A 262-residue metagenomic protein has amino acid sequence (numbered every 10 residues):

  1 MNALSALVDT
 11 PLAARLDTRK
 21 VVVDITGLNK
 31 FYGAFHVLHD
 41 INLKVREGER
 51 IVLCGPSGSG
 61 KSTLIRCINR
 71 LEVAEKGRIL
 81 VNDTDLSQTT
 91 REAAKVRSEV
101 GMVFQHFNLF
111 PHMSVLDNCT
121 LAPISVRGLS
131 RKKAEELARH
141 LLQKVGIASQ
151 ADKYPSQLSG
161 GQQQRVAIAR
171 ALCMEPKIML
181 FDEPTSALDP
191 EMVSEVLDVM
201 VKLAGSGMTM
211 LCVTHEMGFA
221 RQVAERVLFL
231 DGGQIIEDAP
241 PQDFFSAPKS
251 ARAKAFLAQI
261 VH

Functional and structural regions predicted by a protein language model:
N2-P11, Q242-H262: C-terminal boundary and immediately downstream tail of ABC-type ATPase nucleotide-binding domains
L12, L16-P241: ABC family nucleotide-binding domain
